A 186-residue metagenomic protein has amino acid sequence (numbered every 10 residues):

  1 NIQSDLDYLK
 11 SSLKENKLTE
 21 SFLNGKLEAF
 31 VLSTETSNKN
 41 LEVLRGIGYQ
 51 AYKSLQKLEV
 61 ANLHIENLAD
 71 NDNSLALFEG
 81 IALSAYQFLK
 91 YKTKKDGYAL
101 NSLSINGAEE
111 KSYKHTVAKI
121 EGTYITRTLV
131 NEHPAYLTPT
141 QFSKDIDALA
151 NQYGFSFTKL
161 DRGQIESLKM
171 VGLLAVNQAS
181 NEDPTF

Functional and structural regions predicted by a protein language model:
N1-F186: Short amphipathic alpha-helical segment within the helicase RecA-like ATPase core that mediates nucleic-acid
